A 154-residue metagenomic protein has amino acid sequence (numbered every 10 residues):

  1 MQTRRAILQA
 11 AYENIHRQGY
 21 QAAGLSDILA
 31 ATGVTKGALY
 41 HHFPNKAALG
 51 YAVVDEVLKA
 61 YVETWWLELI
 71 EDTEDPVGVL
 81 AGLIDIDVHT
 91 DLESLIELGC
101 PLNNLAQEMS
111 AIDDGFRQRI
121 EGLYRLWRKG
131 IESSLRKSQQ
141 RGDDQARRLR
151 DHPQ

Functional and structural regions predicted by a protein language model:
M1-Q18, A22-A31, A48: Basic, helix-initiating cap at the start of DNA-binding domains
L8, V54-L58, R117-R128, P153: Amphipathic, non-transmembrane alpha-helical scaffold segments
I15, G24-L25, K36, K46 (+3 more regions): Amphipathic alpha-helical segments enriched in hydrophobic/aromatic and basic residues that form the DNA-contacting
G33-F43: Short hydrophobic/aromatic patch on the recognition helix
F43, N104-I112: Short helix-capping/turn signature of helix-turn-helix
A52, W66-L98, R150-Q154: Hydrophobic alpha-helical connector segments
G78-G82, E97, A111-Q140: Amphipathic alpha-helical packing segments from all-alpha helical-bundle domains
